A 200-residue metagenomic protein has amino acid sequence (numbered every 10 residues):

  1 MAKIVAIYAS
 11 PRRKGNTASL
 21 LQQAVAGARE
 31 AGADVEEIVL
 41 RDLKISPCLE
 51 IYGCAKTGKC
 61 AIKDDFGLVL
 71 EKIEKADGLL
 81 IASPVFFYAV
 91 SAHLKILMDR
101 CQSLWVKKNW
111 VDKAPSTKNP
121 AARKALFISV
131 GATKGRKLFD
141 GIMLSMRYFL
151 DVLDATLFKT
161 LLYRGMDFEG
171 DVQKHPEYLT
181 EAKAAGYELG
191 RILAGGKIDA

Functional and structural regions predicted by a protein language model:
M1-V106, F168-A200: N-terminal beta1-alpha1-beta2 submodule of the flavodoxin-like/Rossmannoid cofactor-binding fold
A9, V130-T133, M166: A broad detector of the eukaryotic-type serine/threonine protein kinase catalytic domain
V106-F158: Short, glycine-/small-residue-rich phosphate/pyrophosphate-handling segment
K159-R164: Beta-strand-loop-alpha "switch" segments that mediate conformational coupling across diverse proteins
